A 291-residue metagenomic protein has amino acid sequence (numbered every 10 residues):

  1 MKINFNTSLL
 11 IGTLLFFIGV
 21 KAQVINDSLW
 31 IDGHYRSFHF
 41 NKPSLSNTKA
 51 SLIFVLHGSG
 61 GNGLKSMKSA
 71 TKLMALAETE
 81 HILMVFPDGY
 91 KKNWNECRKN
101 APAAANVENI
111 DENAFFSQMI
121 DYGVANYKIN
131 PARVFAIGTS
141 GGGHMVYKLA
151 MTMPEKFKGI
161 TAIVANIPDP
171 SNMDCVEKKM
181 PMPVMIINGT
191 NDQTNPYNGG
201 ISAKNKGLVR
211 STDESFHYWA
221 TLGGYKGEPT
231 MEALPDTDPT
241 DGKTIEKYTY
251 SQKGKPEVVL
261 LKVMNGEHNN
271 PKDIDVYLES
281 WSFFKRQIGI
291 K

Functional and structural regions predicted by a protein language model:
M1-V24: Bacterial Sec-dependent N-terminal signal peptides
I25, L29-H39, N47-F135, M145 (+2 more regions): Serine-hydrolase catalytic machinery in alpha/beta-hydrolase-like enzymes
S69, A125-N126, P131-M180: Primarily recognizes the serine-hydrolase "nucleophile elbow" in alpha/beta-hydrolase and SGNH/GDSL folds
I186-N188: Short beta-strand/loop motif that positions the catalytic acidic residue of the alpha/beta-hydrolase fold
T190-E257, Q287: Active-site-adjacent alpha-helix of alpha/beta-hydrolase-fold enzymes
M264-N269: Histidine-bearing beta->alpha loop at or near hydrolase active sites
D275-K291: Catalytic active-site module of serine/aspartate enzymes centered on a nucleophile-bearing elbow/loop
